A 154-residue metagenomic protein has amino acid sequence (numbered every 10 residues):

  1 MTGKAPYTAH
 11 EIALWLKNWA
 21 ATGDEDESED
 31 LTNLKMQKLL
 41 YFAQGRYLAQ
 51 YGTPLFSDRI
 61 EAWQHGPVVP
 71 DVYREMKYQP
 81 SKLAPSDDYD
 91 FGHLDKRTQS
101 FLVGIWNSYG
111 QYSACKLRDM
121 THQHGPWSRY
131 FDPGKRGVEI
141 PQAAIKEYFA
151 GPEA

Functional and structural regions predicted by a protein language model:
M1-A154: Domain-edge interaction signal
